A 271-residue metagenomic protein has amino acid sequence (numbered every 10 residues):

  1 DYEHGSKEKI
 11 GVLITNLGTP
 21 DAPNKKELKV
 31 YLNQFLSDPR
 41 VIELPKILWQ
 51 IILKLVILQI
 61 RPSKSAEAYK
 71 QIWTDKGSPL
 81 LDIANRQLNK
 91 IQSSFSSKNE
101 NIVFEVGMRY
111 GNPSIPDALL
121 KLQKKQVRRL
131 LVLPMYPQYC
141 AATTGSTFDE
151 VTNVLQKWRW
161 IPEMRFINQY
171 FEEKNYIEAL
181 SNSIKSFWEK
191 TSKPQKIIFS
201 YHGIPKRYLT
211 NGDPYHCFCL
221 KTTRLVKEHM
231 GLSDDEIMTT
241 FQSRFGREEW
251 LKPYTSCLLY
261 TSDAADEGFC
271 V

Functional and structural regions predicted by a protein language model:
Y2-G5: N-terminal regions that are enriched for targeting/export leaders and immediately downstream pro/stem segments
E8-V103: N-terminal glycine-rich anion-binding loop in soluble enzyme alpha/beta folds
P79, T143-S146, E172-N175, A179 (+3 more regions): Alpha-helix N-cap and loop-to-helix initiation/capping positions
I83-I91, S146-V154, D213-E228: Short, solvent-exposed amphipathic alpha-helices that sit in or adjacent to ligand/effector-binding or catalytic
E105-A179: Long, hydrophobic, well-ordered secondary-structure blocks that form the structural core and pocket-lining surfaces
K174-Q195: Hydrophobic alpha-helical segments within soluble ligand-binding/sensing domains
K206-S233, T239, F245-P253, L258: Redox- and metal-dependent alpha/beta enzyme cores, enriched for Fe-S-associated oxidoreductases and cofactor-handling
Y260-G268: Conserved small/polar residues in nucleotide/adenosyl-binding loops
